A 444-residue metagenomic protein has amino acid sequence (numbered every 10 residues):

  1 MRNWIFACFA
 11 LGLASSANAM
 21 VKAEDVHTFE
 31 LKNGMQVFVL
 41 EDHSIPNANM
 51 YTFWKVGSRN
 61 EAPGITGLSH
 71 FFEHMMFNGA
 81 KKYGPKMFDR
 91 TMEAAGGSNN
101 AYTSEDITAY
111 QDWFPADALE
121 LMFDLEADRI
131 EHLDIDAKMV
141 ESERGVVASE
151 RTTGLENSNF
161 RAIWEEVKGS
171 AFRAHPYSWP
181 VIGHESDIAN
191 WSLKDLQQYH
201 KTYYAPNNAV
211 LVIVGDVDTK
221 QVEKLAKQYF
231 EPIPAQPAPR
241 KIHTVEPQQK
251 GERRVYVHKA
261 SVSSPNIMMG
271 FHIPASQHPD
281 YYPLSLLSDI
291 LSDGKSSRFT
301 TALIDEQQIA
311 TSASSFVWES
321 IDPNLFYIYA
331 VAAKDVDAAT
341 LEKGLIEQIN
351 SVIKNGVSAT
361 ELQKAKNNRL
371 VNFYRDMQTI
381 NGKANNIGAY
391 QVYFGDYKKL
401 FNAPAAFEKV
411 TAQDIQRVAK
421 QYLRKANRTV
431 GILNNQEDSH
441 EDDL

Functional and structural regions predicted by a protein language model:
N3, R173, V181, P206 (+2 more regions): An aromatic/glycine/proline-enriched structural segment found at the starts of mature extracellular/organellar domains
F6-S15: Bacterial N-terminal signal peptides
M20-Y51: Mature N-terminal segment immediately following signal peptide/propeptide cleavage in secreted/periplasmic
L40, I45-E61, G67-F71, P85-I130 (+6 more regions): M16 family metallopeptidases and their MPP-like homologs
T66-A80: Active-site SXXK
M75, L125, R129, E150 (+10 more regions): Generic, well-ordered alpha-helical scaffold segments in large soluble proteins
N78-G79, I130-K138, V357-S358: Short, polar/flexible loop-turn hinges at active-site or ligand-entry regions and domain interfaces
